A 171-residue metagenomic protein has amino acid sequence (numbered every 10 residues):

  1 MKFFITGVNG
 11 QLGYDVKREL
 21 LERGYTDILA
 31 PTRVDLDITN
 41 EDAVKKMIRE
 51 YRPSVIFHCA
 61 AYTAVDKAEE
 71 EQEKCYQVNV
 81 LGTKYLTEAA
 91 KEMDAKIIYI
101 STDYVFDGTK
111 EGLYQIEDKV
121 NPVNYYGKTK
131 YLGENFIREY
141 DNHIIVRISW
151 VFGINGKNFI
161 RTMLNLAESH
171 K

Functional and structural regions predicted by a protein language model:
M1-R23: N-terminal Rossmann NAD(P)H-binding glycine-rich loop of SDR-like oxidoreductase domains
T6, P31, I56-A60, I97-T102 (+2 more regions): SDR active-site strand-loop-helix element
L21-K46: Adenosine-cofactor binding site in Rossmann-like domains, unifying the SAM/SAH pocket of S-adenosylmethionine-dependent
T39, E70, K74-Y85, V120 (+2 more regions): Glycine-rich NAD(P)-binding loop of the Rossmann-fold in SDR/ketoreductase-type enzymes
E41-V78, A89: NAD(P)H-binding glycine-rich loop region in Rossmannoid oxidoreductase-like domains and their noncatalytic homologs
K84-N121: Conserved Rossmann-fold NAD(P)-dependent oxidoreductase catalytic core, especially the SDR/UDP-sugar
I100-L113, Y125-Y131, V151-G156: Conserved catalytic-site region of short-chain dehydrogenase/reductase
N135-K171: NAD(P)-dependent short-chain dehydrogenase/reductase
